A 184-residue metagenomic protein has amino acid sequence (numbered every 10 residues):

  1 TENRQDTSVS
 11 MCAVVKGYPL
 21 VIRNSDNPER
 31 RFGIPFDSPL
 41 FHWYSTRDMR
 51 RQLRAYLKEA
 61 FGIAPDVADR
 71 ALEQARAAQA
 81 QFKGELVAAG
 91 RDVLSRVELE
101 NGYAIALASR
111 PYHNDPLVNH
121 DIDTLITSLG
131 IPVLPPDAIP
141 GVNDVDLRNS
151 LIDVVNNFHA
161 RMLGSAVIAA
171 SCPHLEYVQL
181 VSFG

Functional and structural regions predicted by a protein language model:
T1-G184: An N-terminal assembly and electron-transfer interface module characteristic of large anaerobic redox and radical
